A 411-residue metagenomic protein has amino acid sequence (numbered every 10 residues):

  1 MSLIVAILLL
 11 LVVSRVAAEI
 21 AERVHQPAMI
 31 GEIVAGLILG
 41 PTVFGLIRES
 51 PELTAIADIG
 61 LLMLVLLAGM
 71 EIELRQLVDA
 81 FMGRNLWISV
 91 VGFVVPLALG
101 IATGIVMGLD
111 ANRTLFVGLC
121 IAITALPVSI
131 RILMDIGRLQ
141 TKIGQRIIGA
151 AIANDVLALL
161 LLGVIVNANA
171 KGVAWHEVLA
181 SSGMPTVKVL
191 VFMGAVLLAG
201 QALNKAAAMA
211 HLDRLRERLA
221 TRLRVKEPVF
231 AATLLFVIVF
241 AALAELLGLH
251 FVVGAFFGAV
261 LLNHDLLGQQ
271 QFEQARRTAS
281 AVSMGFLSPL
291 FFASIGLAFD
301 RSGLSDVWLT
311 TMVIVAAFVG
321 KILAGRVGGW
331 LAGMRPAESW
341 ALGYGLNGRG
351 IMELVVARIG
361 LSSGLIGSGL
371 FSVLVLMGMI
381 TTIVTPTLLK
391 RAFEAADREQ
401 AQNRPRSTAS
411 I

Functional and structural regions predicted by a protein language model:
M1-S2, L46-A57, L86-W87, D110-G118 (+4 more regions): Interfacial loop-to-helix junctions that mark the boundaries of transmembrane helices in multi-pass membrane
S2-A17, E73-V106, A111, W175-A195 (+2 more regions): Entry/N-cap segments of selected transmembrane alpha helices and their immediately preceding amphipathic helices
V12-V24, L67-F81, V128-I143, A199-H211 (+3 more regions): C-terminal ends of transmembrane helices
R23, I38-R84, A210-V313: Membrane-interface junctions of multi-pass transporters
A35, L61-V65, L99-T103, S129 (+8 more regions): Alpha-helical transmembrane segments and their lipid-water interface positions in multi-pass membrane proteins
F44, A98-G104, L157-N169, F236-L246 (+2 more regions): Hydrophobic alpha-helical transmembrane segments in multi-pass integral membrane proteins
I47, P51, V78-V91, L109-I121 (+8 more regions): The feature identifies polytopic integral membrane transport proteins across all domains of life
E71-I72, V95-G100, I121-L161, G320-G328 (+2 more regions): Short helical (or helix-break) motifs at transmembrane helix termini and adjacent helical loops in multi-pass membrane
